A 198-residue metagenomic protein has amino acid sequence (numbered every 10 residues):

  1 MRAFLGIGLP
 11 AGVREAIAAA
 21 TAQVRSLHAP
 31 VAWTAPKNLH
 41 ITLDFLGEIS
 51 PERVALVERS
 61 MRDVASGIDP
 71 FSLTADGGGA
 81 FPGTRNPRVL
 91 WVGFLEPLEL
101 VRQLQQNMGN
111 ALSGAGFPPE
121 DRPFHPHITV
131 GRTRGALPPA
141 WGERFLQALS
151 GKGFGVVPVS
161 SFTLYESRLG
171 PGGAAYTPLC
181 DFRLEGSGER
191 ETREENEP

Functional and structural regions predicted by a protein language model:
M1-P198: Histidine-dependent nucleotide/RNA phosphoesterase domain, centered on the 2H-phosphoesterase fold with its duplicated
